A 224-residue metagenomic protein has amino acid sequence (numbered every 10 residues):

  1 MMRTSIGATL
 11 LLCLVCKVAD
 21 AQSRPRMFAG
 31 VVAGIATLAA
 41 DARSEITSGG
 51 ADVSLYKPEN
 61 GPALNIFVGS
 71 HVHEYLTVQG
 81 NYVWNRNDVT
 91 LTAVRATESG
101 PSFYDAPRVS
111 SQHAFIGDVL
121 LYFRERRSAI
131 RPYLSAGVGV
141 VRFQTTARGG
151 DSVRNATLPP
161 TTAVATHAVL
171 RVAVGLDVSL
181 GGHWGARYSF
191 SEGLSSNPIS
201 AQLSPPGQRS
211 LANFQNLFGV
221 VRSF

Functional and structural regions predicted by a protein language model:
M1-P25: Cleavable N-terminal export/targeting peptides
Q22-R24, A33-A39, F67-V153, L211-F224: Gram-negative (and chloroplast) outer-membrane scaffold detector with strong preference for beta-barrel transmembrane
F28, T77, R131, G175 (+2 more regions): Membrane-spanning beta-strand positions in outer-membrane beta-barrel proteins
A36-L64, A165: Surface-exposed strand-loop-strand hairpins of Gram-negative outer-membrane beta-barrel proteins
R43-G49, V94-S102, R148-T157, L194-S200: Flexible, solvent-exposed coil segments and beta strand-coil junctions, predominantly the extracellular/periplasmic
G49-L55, G100-R108, N155-T162, Q202-Q208: Extracellular loop and loop/strand-boundary signature of outer-membrane beta-barrel proteins
Y56-P62, V109-A114, T162-V169, Q208-A212: Short sequence motifs at beta-strands and strand-loop junctions characteristic of Gram-negative outer-membrane
N87-L91, G181-F224: Predominantly the C-terminal beta-signal and adjacent terminal strand-loop region of outer-membrane beta-barrel
